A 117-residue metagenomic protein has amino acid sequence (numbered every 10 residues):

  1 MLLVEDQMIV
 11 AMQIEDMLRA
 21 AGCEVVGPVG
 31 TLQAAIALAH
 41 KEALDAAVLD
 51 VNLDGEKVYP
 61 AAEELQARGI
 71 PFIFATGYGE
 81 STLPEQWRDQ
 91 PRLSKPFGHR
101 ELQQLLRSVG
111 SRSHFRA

Functional and structural regions predicted by a protein language model:
E5: Conserved acidic carboxylate
M8-G27: Two-component/phosphorelay signaling modules centered on CheY-like receiver
P28-A46: Acidic, metal-coordinating helix/loop segments flanking the phosphotransfer/catalytic sites of two-component signaling
D50: Active-site residues of response regulator receiver
L53: Receiver (REC) domain active-site loop signature in two-component systems and cognate sites in sensor histidine kinases
E56-I70: Short amphipathic alpha-helix used as the core "switch/output" element in two-component signaling
T82, F97-A117: C-terminal output helix
